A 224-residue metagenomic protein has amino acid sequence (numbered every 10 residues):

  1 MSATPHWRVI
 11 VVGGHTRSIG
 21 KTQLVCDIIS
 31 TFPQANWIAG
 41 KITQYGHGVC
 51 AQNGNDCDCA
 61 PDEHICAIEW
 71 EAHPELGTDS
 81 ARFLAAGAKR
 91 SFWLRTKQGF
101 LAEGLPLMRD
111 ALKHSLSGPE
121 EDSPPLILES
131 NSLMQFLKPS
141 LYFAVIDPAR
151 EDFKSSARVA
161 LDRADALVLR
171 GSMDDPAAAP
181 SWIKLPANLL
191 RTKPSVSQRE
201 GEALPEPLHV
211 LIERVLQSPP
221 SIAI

Functional and structural regions predicted by a protein language model:
M1-A3: Pre-Walker A adenine-sensing motif
P5-I10: Pre-Walker A (Motif I) flank of P-loop NTPase domains
V11, N36-G40, A144: Conserved beta-strand elements of the Class I
V11-I28: Glycine-rich phosphate-binding P-loop
D27-Q98: N-terminal phosphate/diphosphate-binding loop that engages ATP/GTP or pyrophosphate donors across diverse enzyme folds
C50-N53, G104, K138: Short, well-ordered secondary-structure micro-motifs
S91-M134: Phosphate-binding/switch loop-helix module in NTP-utilizing enzymes
H114-S117, P125, S130-R214, S218: Conserved catalytic-core segment of NTP-binding enzymes
